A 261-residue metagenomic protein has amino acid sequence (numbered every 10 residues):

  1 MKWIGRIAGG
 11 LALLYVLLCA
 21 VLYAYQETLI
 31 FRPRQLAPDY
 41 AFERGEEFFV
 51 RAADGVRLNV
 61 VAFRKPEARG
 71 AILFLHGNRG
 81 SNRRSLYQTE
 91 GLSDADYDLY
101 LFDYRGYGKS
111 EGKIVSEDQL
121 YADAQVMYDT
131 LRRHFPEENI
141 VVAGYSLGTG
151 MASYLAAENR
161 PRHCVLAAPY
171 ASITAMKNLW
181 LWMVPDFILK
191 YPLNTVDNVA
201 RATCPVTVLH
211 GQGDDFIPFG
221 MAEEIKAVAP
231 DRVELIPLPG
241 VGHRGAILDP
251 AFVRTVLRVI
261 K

Functional and structural regions predicted by a protein language model:
W3, I7-R51: An N-terminal hydrophobic leader/cap segment in hydrolases
R57-T130, H134: Membrane-embedded segments
Q88, T195, C204, P218-A227: Short alpha-helix in the alpha/beta-hydrolase fold that links the catalytic acid
P136-S146: Alpha/beta-hydrolase fold nucleophile elbow
V165-A175, T195: Active-site nucleophile loop of the alpha/beta-hydrolase fold
A202-T203, V208-H210, D214: Short beta-strand/loop motif that positions the catalytic acidic residue of the alpha/beta-hydrolase fold
G213-I217, H243-R244: Acidic catalytic loop of the alpha/beta-hydrolase fold
V241-A251: Catalytic histidine-centered segment of alpha/beta-hydrolase-like enzymes
